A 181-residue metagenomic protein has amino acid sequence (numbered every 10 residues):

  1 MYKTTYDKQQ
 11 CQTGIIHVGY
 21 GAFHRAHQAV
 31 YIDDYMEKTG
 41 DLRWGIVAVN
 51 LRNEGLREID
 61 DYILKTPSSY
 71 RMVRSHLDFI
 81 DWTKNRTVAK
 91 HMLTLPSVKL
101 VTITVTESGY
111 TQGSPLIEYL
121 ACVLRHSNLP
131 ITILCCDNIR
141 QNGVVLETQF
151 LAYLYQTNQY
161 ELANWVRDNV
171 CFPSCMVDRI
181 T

Functional and structural regions predicted by a protein language model:
M1-T181: Non-transmembrane, aqueous-exposed alpha-helical and coiled segments at domain scale
